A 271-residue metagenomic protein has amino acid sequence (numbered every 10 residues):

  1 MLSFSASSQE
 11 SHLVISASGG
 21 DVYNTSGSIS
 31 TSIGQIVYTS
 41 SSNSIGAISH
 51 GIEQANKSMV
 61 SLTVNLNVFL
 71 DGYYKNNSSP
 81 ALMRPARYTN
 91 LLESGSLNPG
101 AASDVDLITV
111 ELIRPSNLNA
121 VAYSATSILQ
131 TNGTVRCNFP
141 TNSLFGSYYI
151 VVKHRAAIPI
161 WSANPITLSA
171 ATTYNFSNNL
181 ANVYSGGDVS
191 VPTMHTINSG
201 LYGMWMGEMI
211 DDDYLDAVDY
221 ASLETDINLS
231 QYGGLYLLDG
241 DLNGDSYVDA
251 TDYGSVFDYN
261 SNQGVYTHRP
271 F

Functional and structural regions predicted by a protein language model:
M1-L13, L62-V64: Bacterial Sec-dependent N-terminal signal peptides
V22-I33, S190-M194, D211-Y236, N243-F271: Alpha-helical segments with a strong preference for the paired helices of cellulosomal dockerin domains
I52-K57, N65-D71, T167-D211: Extracellular beta-sheet/turn segments enriched in Thr/Pro/Gly and aliphatic residues
S61-A101: Short amphipathic, basic-aromatic surface patches that mediate peripheral association with negatively charged
T109-I113, Y149-V151: Beta-strand signatures of extracellular beta-sandwich domains
S116-N132: Short, acidic Ser/Thr/Gly-rich low-complexity loop/linker segments typical of extracellular and cell-surface proteins
T134-S147, A156: Short Pro-Gly-centered beta-turn/loop motif in secreted/extracellular proteins
H154-I166: Short acidic/polar inter-strand loop motif in beta-rich domains
